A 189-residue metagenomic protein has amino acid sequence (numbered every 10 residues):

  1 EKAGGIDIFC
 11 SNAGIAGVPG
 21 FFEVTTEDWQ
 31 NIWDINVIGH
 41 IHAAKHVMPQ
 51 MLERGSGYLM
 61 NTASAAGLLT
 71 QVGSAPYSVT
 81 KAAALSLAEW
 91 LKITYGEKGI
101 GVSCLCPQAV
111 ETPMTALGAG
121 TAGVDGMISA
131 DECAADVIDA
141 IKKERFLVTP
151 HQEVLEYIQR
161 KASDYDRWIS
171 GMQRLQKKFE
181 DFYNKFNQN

Functional and structural regions predicted by a protein language model:
N12-G17: Conserved NAD(P)H cofactor-binding loop of Rossmann-fold oxidoreductase domains
G20-F22, D28-W33: Substrate-binding pocket helix/loop in short-chain dehydrogenase/reductase
F22, Q71-A75: Active-site loop immediately N-terminal to the catalytic Tyr-X3-Lys motif of short-chain dehydrogenase/reductase
A44, T80: Active-site helix of classical SDR
S64: Residue(s) in the substrate-gating loop at a strand-loop-helix junction that position the organic substrate next
L69, W90-I100: Active-site-adjacent segment of SDR/Rossmann-fold oxidoreductases
G126-N189: C-terminal tail/cap regions
